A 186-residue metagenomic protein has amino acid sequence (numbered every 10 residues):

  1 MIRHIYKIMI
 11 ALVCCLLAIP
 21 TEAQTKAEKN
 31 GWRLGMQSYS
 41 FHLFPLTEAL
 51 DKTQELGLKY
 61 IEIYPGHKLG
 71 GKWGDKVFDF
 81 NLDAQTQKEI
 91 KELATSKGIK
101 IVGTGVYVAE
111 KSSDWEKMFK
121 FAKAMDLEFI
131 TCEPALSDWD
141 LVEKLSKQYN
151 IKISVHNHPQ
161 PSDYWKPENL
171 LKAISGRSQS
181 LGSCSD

Functional and structural regions predicted by a protein language model:
M1-A27: Bacterial Sec-dependent N-terminal signal peptides
I2, A23-F129, K147, S162: N-terminal pre-domain/capping segments
L16, K91, G182-D186: Membrane-interface module
W32, M36, S146-D186: Acidic/histidine-rich catalytic cores of soluble enzymes
G57, F121-I130, L171-C184: Structural recognition of alpha->loop->beta junctions
S113, P134-L145, W165-P167: Active-site-adjacent beta->alpha loops and helix N-cap segments on the catalytic face of soluble alpha/beta enzymes
E128-S137, P159-S162, S185: Catalytic beta/alpha-barrel core
